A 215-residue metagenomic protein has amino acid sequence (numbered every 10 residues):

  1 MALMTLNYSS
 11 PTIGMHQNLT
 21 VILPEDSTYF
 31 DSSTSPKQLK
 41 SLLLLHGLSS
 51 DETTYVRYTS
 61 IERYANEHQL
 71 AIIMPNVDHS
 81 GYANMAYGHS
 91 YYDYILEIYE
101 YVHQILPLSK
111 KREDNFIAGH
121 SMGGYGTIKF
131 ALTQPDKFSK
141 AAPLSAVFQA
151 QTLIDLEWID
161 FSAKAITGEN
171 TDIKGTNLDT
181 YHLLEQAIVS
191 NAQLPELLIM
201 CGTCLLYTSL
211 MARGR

Functional and structural regions predicted by a protein language model:
M1-R215: Non-catalytic cap/lid and distal C-terminal segments of serine-dependent acyl enzymes
